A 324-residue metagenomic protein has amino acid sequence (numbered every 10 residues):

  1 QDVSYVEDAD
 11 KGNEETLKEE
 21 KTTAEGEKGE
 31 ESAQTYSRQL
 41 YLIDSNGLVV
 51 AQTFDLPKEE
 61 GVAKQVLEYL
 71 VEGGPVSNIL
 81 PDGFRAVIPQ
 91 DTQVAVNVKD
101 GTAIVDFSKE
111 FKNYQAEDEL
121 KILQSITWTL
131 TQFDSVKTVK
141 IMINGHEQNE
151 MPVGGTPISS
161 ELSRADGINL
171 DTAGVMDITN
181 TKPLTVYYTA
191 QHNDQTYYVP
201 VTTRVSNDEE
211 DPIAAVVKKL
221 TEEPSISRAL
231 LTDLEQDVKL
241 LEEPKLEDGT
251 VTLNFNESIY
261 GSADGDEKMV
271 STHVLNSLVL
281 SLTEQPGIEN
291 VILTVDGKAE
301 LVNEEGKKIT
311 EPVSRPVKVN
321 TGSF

Functional and structural regions predicted by a protein language model:
Q1-F324: Bimodal "functional hotspot" detector
